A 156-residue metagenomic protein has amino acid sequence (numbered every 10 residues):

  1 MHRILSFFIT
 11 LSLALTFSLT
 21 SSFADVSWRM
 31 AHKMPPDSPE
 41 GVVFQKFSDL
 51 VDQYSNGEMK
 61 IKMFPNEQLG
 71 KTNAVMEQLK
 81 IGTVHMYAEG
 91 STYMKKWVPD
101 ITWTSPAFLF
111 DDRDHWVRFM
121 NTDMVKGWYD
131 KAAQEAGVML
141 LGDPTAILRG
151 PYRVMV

Functional and structural regions predicted by a protein language model:
M1-L5: N-terminal secretory signal peptides that target proteins for export/translocation
S6-S18: Bacterial N-terminal signal peptides
S22-H32, D52-K60, Q134: Immediate post-signal peptide segment of exported/extracytoplasmic ligand-binding proteins
R29-K46, N66-G70: Extracytoplasmic "Venus flytrap"
D37-K62, T122-M124: Short, polar/charged alpha-helical segment
D49-D52, K80, G90-V156: Contiguous mixed-secondary-structure segments that line small-molecule binding/active-site clefts of soluble domains
G57-K60, V75-E89: Alpha-to-beta junction loops
K62-F64, L141: General small-molecule cofactor/ligand-binding pocket signal
